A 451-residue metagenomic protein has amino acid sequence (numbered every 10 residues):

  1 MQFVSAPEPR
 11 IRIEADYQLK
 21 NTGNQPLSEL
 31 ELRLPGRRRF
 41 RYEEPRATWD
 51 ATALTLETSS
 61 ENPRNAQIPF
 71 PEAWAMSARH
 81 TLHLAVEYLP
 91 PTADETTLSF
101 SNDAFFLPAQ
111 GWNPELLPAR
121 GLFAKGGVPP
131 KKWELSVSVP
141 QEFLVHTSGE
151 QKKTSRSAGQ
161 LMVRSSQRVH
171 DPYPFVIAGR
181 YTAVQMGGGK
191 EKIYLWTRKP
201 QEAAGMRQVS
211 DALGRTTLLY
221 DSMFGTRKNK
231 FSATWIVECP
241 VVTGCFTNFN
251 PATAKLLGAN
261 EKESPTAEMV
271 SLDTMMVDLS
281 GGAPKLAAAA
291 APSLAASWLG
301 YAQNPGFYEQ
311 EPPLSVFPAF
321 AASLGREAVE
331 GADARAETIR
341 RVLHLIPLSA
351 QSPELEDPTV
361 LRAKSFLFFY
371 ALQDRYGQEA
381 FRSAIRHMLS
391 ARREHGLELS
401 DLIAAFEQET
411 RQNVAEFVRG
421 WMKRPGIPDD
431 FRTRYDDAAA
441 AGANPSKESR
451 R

Functional and structural regions predicted by a protein language model:
M1-R12, A439-A443, E448: N-terminal, polar/Ser/Thr-rich
Q2, Y17, P69-W74, R120-K125 (+1 more regions): Beta-strand-rich interaction surfaces with strong enrichment in secreted/lumenal proteins
L19-G23: Asparagine-centered strand-capping/turn motif at beta-strand->loop junctions
L27-L54, S136-L144: Solvent-exposed beta-hairpin/edge-strand motifs
R37-N102, R156-M162: A surface-exposed beta-strand-loop module
A85-R180: Extended, low-hydrophobicity, Ser/Thr/Pro/Gly-biased non-transmembrane segments
L135, R164, T182-Q310, P318-A321: Juxtacatalytic substrate-recognition/specificity segment
K262-P265, K285-A288, Y308-Q378, R386 (+5 more regions): Acidic/His/Gly-enriched intrinsically disordered linker/tail segments that often contain short helix/coil "MoRF-like"
